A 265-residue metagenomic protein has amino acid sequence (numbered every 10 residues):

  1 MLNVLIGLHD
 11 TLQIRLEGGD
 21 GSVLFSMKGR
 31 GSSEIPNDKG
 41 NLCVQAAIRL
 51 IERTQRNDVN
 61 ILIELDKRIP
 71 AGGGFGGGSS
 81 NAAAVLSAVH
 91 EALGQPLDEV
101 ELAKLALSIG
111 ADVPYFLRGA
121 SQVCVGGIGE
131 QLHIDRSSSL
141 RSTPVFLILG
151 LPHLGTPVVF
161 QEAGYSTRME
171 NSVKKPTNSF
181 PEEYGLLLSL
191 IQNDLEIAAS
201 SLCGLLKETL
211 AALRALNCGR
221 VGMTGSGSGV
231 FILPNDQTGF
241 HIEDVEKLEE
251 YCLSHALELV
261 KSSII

Functional and structural regions predicted by a protein language model:
M1-G73, E91-V100, L149: ATP-binding N-lobe of GHMP and related small-molecule kinases
L12-I14, C43, G78, L147-I148 (+3 more regions): Residue-level signal for inorganic ion chemistry
D20-P36, V85, L107, E183-Q192: Short, basic/glycine-rich phosphate-binding loops at helix/coil junctions that contact nucleotide phosphates
F25, I61-L65, V221, S254 (+1 more regions): Generic structural signal for residues in well-ordered beta-strands
E52-L62, A88-L107, D236-Y251: Phosphate-handling active-site elements
V59, A82, L86-Q131: Contiguous, small/hydrophobic- and glycine-enriched helical/loop subdomains that border and often "cap" functional
E64-L93, A111, R220-P234: Glycine/serine-rich anion-binding loops at beta->alpha junctions that coordinate negatively charged ligand groups
F116-R118, V123-R220, N235-I265: Conserved, helical-rich catalytic subdomain that frames metal- and/or nucleotide-binding sites in enzyme alpha/beta
